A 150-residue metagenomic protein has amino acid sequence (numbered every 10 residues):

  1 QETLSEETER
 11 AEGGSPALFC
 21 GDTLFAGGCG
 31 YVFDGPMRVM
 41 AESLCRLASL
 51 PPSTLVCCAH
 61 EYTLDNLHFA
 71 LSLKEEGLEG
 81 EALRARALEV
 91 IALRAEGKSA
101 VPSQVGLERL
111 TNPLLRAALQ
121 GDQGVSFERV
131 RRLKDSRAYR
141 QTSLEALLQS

Functional and structural regions predicted by a protein language model:
Q1-K74, R129: Catalytic core of the metallo-beta-lactamase
E42-L55, Y62-S150: Accessory terminal helices/loops
